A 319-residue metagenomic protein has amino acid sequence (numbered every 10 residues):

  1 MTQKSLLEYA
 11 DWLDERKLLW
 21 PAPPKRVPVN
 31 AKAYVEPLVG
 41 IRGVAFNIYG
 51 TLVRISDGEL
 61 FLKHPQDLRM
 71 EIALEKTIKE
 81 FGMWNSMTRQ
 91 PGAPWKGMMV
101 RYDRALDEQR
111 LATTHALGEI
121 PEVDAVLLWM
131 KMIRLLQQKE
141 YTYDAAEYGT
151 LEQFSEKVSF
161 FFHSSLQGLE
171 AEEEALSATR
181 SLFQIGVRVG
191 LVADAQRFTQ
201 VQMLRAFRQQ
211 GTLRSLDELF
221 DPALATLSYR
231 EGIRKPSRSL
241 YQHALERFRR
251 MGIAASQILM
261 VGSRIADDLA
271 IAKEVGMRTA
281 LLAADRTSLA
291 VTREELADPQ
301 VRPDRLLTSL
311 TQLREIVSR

Functional and structural regions predicted by a protein language model:
M1-V44, W84-T88, L176, R180-I185 (+1 more regions): Asp-based, Mg2+/Mn2+-dependent phosphohydrolase catalytic module
P37-L60: Asp-based phosphoryl-transfer active-site loop
S56-L68, L117-E119, T199-Q209, A290-V291: Short, flexible/disordered intra-domain loops and linkers
P65, L169, L259-M260: Residue-level marker of alpha-helix boundaries and capping positions
D67-L74, Y241: Amphipathic alpha-helical segments in well-structured domains
I72, V123-K131, E173-L176, R238-S239 (+1 more regions): A structural signal for well-ordered alpha-helical segments within the folded catalytic domains of diverse enzymes
A73-F160: A metal-dependent, Asp-based hydrolase signature
G118-L127, F160-L191: Short, acidic loop-to-helix structural element flanking the phosphoryl-transfer center in phosphate-processing enzymes
